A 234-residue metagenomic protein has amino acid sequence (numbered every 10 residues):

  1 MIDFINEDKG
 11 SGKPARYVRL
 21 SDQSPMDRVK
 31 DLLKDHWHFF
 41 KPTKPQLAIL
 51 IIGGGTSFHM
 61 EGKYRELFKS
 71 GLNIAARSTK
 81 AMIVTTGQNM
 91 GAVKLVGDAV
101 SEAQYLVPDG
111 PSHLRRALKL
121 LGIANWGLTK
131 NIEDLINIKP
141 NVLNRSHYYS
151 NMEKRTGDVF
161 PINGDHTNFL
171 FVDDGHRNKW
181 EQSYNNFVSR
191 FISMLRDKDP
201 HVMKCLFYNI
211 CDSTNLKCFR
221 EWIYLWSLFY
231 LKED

Functional and structural regions predicted by a protein language model:
M1-E233: Acidic/glycine-enriched connector segments
